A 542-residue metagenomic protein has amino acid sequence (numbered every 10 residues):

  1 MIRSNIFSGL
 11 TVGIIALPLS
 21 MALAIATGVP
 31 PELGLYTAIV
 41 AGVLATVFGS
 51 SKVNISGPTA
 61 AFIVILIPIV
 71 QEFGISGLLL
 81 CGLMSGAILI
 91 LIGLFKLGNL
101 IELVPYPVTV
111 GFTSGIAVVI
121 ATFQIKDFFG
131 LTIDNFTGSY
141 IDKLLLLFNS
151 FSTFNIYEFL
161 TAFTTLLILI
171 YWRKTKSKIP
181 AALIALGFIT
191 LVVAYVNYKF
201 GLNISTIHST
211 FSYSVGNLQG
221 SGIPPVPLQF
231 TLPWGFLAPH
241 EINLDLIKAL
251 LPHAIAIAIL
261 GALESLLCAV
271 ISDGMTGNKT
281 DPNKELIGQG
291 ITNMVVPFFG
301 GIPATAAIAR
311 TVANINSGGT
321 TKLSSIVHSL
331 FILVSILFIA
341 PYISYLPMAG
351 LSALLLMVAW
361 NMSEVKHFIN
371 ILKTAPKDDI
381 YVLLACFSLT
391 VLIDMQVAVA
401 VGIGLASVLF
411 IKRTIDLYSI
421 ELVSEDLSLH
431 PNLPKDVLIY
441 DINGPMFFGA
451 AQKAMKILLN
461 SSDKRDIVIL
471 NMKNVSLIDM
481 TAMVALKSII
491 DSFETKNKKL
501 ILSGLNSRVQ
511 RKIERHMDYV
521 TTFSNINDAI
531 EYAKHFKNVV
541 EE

Functional and structural regions predicted by a protein language model:
M1-Y418, N497-K499: Transmembrane helical cores of multi-pass ion-transport proteins
S56, L502-S503, F523: Active-site-adjacent beta-strand anchor residues
L66, A454-L458, A529, A533: Generic hydrophobic alpha-helical segments
M294, I513-R515, A533-H535: Short secondary-structure transition/capping segments
I308-A309, N506-R508, S524: Short Gly/Ser/Thr- and Asp/Glu-enriched loop/turn motifs at secondary-structure junctions
N361-Y519, V540-E542: The feature marks cytosolic C-terminal regulatory regions of anion transporters and related permeases
V520-Y532: Short acidic-hydrophobic, aromatic-tinged amphipathic segments that line or gate anion-handling sites
Y532-E542: Long cytosolic C-terminal regulatory regions of eukaryotic multi-pass membrane proteins
